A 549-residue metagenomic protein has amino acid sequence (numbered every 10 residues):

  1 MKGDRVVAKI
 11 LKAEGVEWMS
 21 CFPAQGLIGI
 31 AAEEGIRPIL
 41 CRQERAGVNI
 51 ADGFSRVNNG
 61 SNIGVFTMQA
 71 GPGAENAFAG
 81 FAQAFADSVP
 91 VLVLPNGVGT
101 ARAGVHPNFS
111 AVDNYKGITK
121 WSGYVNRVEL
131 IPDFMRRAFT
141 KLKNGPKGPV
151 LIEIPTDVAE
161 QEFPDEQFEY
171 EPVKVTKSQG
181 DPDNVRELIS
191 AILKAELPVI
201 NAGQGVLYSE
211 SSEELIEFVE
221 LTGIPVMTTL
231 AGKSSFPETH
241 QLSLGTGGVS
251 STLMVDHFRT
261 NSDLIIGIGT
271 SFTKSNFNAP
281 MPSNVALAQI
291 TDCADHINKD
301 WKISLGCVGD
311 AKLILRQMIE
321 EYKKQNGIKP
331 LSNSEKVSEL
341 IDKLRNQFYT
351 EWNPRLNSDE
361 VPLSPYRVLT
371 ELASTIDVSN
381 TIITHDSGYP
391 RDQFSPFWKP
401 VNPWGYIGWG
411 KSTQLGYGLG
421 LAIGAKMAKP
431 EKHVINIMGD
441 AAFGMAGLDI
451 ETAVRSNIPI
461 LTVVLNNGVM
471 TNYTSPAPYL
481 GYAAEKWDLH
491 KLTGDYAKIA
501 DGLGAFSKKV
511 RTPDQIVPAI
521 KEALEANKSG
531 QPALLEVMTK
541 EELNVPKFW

Functional and structural regions predicted by a protein language model:
M1-S332, P459-T462, Y479-A483, D495 (+1 more regions): N-terminal alpha/beta PP-like core and its mobile active-site loop of ThDP/TPP-dependent enzymes
K2, E129, D165-Q167, N284-S387 (+4 more regions): Phosphate/pyrophosphate-binding active-site segments
D4-V7, K12-E14, W18-E34, K343-A425: Active-site diphosphate/adenylate-binding microenvironment
C21-P23, I39-N49, F66-P72, N126-R127 (+8 more regions): Active-site nucleophile and cofactor-binding loops and adjacent substrate-binding regions of central metabolic enzymes
N58, T119, I192, I376-D377 (+2 more regions): A generic alpha-to-beta junction signature in SAM-dependent methyltransferases
R102-G104, V249, N298-D300, G306-V308 (+4 more regions): Thiamine diphosphate
E153-D157, G388-P390, M538-K540: A glycine-rich phosphate-binding loop feature that marks nucleotide/adenosyl-phosphate handling sites
G203-L207, N357-S358, G439-A441: Conserved short loop/turn motifs at secondary-structure junctions
